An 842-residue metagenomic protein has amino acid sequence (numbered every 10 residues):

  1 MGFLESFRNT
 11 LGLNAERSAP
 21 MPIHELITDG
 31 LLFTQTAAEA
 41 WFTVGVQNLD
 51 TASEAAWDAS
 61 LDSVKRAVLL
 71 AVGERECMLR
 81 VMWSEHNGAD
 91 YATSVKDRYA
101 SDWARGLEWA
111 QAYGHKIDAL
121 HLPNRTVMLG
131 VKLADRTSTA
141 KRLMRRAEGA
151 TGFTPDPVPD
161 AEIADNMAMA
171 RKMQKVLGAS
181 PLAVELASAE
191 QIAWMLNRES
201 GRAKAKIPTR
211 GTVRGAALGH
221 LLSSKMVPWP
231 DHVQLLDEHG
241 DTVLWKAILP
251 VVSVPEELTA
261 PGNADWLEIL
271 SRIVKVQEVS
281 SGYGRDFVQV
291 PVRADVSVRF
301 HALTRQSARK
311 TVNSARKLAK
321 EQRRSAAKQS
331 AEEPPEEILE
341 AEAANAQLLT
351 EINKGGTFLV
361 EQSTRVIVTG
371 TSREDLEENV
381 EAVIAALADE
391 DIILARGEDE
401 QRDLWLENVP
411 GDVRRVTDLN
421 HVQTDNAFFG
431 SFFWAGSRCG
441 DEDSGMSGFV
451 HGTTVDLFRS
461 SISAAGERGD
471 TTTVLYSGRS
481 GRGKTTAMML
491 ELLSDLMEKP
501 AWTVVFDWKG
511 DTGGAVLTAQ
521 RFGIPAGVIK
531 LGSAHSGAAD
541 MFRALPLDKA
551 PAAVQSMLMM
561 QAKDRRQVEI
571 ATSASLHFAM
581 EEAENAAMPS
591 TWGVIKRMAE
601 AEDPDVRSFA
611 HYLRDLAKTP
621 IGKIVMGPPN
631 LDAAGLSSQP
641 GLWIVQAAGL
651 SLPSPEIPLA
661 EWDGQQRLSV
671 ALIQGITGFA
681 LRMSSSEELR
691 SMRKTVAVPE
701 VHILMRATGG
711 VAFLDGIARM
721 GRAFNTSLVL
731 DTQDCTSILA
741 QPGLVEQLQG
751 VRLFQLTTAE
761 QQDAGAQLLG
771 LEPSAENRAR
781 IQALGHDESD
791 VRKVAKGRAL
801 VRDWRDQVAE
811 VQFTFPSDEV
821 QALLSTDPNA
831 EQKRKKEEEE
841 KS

Functional and structural regions predicted by a protein language model:
M1-V416: Extended, folded cores of ATP/NTP-driven motor/assembly subunits in large transport and secretion machines
T34, Q47, E54-W57, S63-A71 (+1 more regions): Glycine-rich phosphate-binding loop of nucleotide-binding enzymes
L49-D50, E54, R80-Y99, I117-L120 (+1 more regions): Switch/coupling segment of Walker-type NTPase motor domains
D58-V72, W405-L457, G510, L517 (+3 more regions): P-loop NTPase motor domains
L196-S271, A385, D389-D495, E776 (+3 more regions): Phosphate-binding P-loop/Walker A region and its immediate neighborhood
R323, D456, A464-R482, A487-L492 (+3 more regions): Conserved P-loop NTPase motor cores
T369, G397, V450-H451, S460-S461 (+8 more regions): Generic beta-strand/beta-sheet core signal
V474, K549-S590, P742-S842: P-loop NTPase motor core of the ASCE superfamily
